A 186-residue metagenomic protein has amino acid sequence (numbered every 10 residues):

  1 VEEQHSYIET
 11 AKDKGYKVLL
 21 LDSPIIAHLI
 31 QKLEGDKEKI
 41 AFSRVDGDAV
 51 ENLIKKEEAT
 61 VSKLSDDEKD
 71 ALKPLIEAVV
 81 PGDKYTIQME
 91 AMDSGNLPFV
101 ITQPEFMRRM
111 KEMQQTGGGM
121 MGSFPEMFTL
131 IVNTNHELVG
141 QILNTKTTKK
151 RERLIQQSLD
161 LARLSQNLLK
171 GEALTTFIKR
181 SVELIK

Functional and structural regions predicted by a protein language model:
V1-K186: Long, intrinsically disordered, charge-dense linkers/tails
